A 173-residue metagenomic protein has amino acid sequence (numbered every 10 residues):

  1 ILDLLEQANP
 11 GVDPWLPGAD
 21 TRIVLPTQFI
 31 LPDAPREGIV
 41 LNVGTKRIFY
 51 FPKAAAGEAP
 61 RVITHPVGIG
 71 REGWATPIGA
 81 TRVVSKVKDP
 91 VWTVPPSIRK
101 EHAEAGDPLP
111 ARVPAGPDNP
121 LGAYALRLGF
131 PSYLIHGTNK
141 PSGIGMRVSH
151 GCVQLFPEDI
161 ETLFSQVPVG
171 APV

Functional and structural regions predicted by a protein language model:
I1-D3, S142-G151: Short, basic/aromatic beta-hairpin or loop at an interaction surface
L2-G38, V173: Extracellular LysM carbohydrate-binding repeats and other cell-envelope/extracellular binding modules
L4-Q7, R82, E158, T162: Extracytoplasmic/secreted proteins, especially bacterial periplasmic and envelope-associated proteins
F29-N139: Gly/Pro-biased beta-strand-loop elements
H150-F164: Short beta-strand-centered segments at strand-helix junctions
E161-V173: N-terminal targeting pre-sequences for secretion and organelle import
